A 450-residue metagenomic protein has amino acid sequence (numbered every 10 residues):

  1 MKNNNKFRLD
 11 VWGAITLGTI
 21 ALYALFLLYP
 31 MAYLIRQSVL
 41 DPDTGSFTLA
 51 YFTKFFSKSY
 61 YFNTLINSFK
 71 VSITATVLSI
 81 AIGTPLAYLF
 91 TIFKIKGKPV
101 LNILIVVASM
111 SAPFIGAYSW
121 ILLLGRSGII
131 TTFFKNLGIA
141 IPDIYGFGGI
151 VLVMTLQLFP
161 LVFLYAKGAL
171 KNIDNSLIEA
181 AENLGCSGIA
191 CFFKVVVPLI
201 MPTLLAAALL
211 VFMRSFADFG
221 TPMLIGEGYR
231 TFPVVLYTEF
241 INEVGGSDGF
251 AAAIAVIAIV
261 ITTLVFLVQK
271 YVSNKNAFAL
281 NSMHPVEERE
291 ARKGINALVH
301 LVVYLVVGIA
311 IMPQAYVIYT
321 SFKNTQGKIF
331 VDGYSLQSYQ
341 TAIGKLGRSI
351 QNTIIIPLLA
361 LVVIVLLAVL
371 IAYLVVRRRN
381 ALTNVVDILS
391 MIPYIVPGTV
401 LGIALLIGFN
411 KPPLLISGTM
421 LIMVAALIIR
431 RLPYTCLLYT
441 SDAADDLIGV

Functional and structural regions predicted by a protein language model:
K6-W12, F52-Y60, F216, P222-T263 (+3 more regions): Interhelical loop and adjacent transmembrane-helix boundary motif in polytopic membrane transport permeases
V11-P42, K58-K171, L199-F219, A253-Q269 (+2 more regions): Membrane-water interface segments at the C-terminal ends of transmembrane alpha-helices in multi-pass inner-membrane
L40-T48, G125-N136, E227-V234, N276-M283 (+1 more regions): Peri-membrane helix termini and adjoining interfacial loops of integral membrane proteins
K54, N102, N175, E179-N183 (+5 more regions): Short amphipathic alpha-helical coupling elements at transmembrane boundaries
K94-K96, K171-S176, C186-G188, E227-R230 (+2 more regions): Juxtamembrane helix-boundary/capping and inter-helix hinge elements in multi-pass membrane proteins
A181, Y439-A444: Conserved small/polar residues in nucleotide/adenosyl-binding loops
L184-C186, P198: Glycine/proline-centered hinge or cleavage motifs at structural transition points of membrane proteins
L267-V302: Alpha-helical transmembrane segments of integral membrane proteins
